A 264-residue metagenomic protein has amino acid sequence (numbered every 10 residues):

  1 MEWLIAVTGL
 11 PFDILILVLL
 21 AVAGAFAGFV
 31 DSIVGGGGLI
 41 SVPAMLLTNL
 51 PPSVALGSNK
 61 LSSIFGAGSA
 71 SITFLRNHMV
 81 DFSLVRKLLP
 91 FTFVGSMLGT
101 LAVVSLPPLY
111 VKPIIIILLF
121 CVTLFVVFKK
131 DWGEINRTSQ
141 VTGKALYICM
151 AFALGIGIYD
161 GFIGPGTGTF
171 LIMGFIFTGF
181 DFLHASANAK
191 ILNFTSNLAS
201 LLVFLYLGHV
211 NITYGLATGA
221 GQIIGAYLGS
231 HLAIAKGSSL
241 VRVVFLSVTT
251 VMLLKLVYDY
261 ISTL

Functional and structural regions predicted by a protein language model:
E2-P51, N136-S186, L216: Selected transmembrane alpha-helices and immediately adjacent juxtamembrane segments of polytopic inner-membrane
L17, K60, I116-L119, T123 (+3 more regions): Residues within membrane-spanning alpha-helices of integral membrane proteins, especially the hydrophobic core/packing
A21, A25, F29, K60 (+10 more regions): Residue-level signature of the transmembrane alpha-helical core of multi-pass small-molecule transporters
L50-N59, S83-K87, G179-K190: Membrane-interface alpha-helices at helix entry/exit sites of multi-pass transporters
G57-Y110, I117, N197-V243, S247: Selective hydrophobic functional segments
G68-M79, I116-V141, L253-L264: Transmembrane helix exit motif
G155-P165, S200, L205, L253-L264: Hydrophobic alpha-helical transmembrane segments in multi-pass integral membrane proteins
